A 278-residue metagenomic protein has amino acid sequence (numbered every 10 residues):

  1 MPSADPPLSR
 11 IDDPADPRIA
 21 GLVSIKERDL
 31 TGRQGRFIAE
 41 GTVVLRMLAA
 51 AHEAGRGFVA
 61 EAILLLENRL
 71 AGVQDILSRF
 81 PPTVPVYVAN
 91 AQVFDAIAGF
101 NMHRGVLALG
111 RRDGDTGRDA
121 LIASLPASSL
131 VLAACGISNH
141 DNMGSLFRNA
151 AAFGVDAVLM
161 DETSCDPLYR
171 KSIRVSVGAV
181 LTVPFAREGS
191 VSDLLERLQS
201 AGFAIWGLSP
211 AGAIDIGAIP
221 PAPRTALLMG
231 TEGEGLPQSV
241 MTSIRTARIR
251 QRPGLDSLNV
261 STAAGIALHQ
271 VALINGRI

Functional and structural regions predicted by a protein language model:
M1-N101: N-terminal positively charged helical leader segments and presequences
G41, S138-S145, L258-T262: Amphipathic alpha-helical repeat scaffolds
T42, N68-R69, V93, D113 (+2 more regions): Short glycine-rich anion-binding loops that position phosphate/pyrophosphate groups of nucleotides and phosphorylated
L64-R69, R111-R112, G136: Structural motif
A89-N90, C135, D161-E162, P184 (+1 more regions): Short beta->alpha connector loops at strand-helix junctions that form conserved, small/polar/Pro-enriched
V106-A108, N149-F153, P167-V180, Q238-I278: Structured adenosyl-cofactor binding patch, chiefly the S-adenosyl-L-methionine
L109, R118-A211: RNA substrate-binding interface of SAM-dependent RNA methyltransferases
W206-L255: Active-site/ligand-binding-proximal alpha/beta "capping" segment
